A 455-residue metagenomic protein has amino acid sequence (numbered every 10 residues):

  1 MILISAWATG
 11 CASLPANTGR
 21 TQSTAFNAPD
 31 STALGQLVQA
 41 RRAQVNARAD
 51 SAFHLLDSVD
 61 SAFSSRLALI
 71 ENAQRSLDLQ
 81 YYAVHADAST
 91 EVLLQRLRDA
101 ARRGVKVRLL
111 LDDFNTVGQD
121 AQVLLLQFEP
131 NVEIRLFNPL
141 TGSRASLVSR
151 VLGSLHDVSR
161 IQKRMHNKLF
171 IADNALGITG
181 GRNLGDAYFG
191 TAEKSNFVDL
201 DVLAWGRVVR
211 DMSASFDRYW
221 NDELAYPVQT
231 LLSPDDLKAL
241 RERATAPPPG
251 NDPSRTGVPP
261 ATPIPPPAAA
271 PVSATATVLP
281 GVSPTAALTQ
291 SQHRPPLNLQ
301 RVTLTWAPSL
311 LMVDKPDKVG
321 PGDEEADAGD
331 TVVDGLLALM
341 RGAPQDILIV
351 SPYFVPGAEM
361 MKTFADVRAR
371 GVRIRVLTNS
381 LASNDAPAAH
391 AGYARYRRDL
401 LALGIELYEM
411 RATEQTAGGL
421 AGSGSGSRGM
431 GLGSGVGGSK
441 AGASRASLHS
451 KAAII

Functional and structural regions predicted by a protein language model:
M1-A8: Bacterial N-terminal signal peptides
G10-K168, A172-I455: Charged, low-complexity intrinsically disordered terminal segments
